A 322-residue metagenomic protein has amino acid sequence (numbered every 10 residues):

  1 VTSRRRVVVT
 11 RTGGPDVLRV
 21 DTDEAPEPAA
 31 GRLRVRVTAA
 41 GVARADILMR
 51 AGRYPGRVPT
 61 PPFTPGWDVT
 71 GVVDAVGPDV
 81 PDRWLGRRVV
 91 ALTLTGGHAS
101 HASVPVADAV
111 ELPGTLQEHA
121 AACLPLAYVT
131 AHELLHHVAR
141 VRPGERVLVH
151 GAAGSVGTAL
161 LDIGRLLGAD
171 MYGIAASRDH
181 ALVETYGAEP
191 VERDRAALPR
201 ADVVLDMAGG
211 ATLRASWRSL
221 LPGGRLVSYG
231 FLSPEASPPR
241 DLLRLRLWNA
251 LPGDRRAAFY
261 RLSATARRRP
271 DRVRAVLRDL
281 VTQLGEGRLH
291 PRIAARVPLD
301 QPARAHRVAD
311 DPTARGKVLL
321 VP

Functional and structural regions predicted by a protein language model:
V1-T2, R268-P322: C-terminal hydrophobic helical "lid"/dimerization subdomain of Rossmann-like NAD(P)H-dependent oxidoreductases
T2-S3, G14-D16, D23-T70: N-terminal glycine-rich beta->alpha transition that marks the start or flank of a dinucleotide-binding site
L48, R88-G151: NAD(P)H dinucleotide-binding glycine-rich loop of Rossmann-like/cofactor-binding domains, especially the beta1-alpha1
T70-L94: A glycine-/small-residue-rich N-terminal strand-loop-strand element that serves as the cofactor-binding glycine loop
W84, P125-R195: Mid-domain Rossmann-like dinucleotide-binding core that forms the NAD(H)/NADP(H) cofactor-binding site
V90, V204-L205: N-terminal Rossmann-like NAD(P) cofactor-binding module of classical short-chain dehydrogenase/reductase
A197-V203: A short acidic, Gly/Pro-enriched loop at the edge of an enzyme's catalytic core that lines a small-molecule cofactor
R214-E286: Glycine-rich phosphate-binding loop and adjacent beta-alpha segment of Rossmann(oid) nucleotide-cofactor-binding
